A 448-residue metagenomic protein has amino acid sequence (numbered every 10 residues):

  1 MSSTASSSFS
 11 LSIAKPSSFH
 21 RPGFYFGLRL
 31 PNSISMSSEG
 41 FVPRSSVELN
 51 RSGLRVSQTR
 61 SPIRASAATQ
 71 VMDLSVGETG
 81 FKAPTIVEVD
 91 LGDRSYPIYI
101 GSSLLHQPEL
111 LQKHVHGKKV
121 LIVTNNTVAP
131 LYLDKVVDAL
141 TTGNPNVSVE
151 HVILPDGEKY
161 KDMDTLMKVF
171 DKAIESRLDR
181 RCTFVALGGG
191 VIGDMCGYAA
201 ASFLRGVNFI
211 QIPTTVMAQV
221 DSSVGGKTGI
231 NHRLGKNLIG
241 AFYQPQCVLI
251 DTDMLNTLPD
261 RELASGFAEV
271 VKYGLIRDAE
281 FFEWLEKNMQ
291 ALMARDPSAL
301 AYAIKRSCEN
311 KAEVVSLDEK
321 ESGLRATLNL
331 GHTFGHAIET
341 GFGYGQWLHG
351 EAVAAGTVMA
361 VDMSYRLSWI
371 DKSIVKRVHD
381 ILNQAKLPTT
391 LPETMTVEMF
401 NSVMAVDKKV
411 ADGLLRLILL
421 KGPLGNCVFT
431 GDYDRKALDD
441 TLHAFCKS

Functional and structural regions predicted by a protein language model:
S2-T183: ATP/NTP phosphate-donor binding region
R51-V76, F81-V87, E262, A268-V271 (+1 more regions): C-terminal charged capping/lid subdomain of soluble metabolic enzymes
G101, I122, P213, D251 (+2 more regions): Residue-level signal for inorganic ion chemistry
H114-V115, R177-D179, S202-L204, N231-H232 (+5 more regions): Solvent-exposed alpha-helices and their adjacent loops that cap or buttress functional pockets in soluble metabolic
F170-L187, C196-Q211: Non-catalytic interfacial helical region
V191-Y198, Q219-V220, H336-A337: Short glycine/serine/threonine-rich phosphate/pyrophosphate-binding segments that cradle anionic phosphate groups
Y198-A291: A glycine/threonine-rich phosphate-anchoring loop and its flanking beta-alpha core in nucleotide/phosphate-binding
E283-M399: Active-site segments that bind and position negatively charged phosphate/pyrophosphate groups
